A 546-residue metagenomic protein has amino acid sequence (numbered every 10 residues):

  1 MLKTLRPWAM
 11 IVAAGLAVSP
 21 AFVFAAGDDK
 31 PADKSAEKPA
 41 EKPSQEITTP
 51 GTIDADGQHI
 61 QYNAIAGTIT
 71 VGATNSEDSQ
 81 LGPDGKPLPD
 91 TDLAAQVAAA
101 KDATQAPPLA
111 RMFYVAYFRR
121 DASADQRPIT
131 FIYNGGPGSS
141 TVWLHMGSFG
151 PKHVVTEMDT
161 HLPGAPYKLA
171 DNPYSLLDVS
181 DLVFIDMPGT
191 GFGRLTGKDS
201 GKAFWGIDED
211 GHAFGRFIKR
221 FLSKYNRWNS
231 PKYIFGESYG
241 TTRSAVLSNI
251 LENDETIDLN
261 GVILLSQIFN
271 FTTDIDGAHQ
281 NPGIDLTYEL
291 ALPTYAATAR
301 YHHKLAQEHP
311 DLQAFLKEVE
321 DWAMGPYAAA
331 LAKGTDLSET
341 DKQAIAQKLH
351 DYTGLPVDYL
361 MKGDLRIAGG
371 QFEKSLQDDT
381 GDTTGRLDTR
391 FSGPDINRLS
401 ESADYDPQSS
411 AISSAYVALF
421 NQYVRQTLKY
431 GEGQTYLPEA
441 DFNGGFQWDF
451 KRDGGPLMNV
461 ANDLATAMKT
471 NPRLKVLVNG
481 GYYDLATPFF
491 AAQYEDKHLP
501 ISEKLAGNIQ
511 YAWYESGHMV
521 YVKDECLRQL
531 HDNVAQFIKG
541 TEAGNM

Functional and structural regions predicted by a protein language model:
A26-K34, S76-W205, K497: N-terminal cap/lid subdomain of alpha/beta-hydrolase-fold enzymes
T74-S76, A94-A103, V154-N229, T272-D274 (+6 more regions): Active-site-proximal cap/loop segments of hydrolase catalytic domains
P151-T156, S248, E252-T353: A catalytic-pocket lid/entrance helix-loop region that shapes and gates access to the active site across common
N226-Y239: Alpha/beta-hydrolase fold nucleophile elbow
G236-N249: Glycine-rich nucleophile elbow surrounding the catalytic serine of serine-hydrolase chemistry
V246-L247, K362-L365, L474, P488-H498: Short alpha-helix in the alpha/beta-hydrolase fold that links the catalytic acid
K333-A486: Alpha/beta-hydrolase fold catalytic core
E515-L527: Catalytic histidine-centered segment of alpha/beta-hydrolase-like enzymes
